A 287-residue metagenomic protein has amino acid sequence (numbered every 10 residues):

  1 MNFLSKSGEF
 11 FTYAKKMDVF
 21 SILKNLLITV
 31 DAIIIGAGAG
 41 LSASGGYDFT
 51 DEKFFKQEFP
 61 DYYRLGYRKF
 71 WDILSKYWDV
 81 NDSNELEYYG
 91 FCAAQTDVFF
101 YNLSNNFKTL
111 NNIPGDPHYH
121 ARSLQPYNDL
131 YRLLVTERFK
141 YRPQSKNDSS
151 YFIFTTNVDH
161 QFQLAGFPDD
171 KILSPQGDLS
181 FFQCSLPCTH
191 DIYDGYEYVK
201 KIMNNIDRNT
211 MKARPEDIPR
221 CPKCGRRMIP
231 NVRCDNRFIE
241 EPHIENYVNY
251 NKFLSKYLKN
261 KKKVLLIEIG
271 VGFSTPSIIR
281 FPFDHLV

Functional and structural regions predicted by a protein language model:
M1-V287: Conserved catalytic alpha/beta core of Sir2/sirtuin-type deacylases, generalized to analogous enzyme cores that bind
